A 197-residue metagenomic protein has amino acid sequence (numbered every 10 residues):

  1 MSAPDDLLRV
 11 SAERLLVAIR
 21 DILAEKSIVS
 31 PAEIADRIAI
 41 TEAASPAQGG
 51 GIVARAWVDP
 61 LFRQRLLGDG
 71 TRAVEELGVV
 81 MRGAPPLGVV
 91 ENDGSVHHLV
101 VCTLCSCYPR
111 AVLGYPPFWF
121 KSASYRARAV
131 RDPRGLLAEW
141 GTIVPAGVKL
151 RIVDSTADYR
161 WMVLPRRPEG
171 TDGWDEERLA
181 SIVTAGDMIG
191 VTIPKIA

Functional and structural regions predicted by a protein language model:
M1-A197: Terminal, compositionally biased segments used for targeting/anchoring and flexible tails
